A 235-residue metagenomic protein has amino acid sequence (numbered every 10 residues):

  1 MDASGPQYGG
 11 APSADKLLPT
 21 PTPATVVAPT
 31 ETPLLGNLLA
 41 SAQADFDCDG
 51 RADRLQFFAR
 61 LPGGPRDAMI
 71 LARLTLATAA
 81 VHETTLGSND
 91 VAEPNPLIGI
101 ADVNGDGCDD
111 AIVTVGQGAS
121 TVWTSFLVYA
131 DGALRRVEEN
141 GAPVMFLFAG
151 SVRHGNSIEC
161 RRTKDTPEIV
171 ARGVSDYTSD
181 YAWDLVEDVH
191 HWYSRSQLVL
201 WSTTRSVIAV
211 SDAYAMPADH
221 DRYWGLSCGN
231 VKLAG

Functional and structural regions predicted by a protein language model:
M1-A11, P29, L34-A40, G132-G235: Acidic, small-residue rich beta-repeat scaffolds with periodic aromatic anchors
M1-N95, D212-G235: Terminal domain-start segments
L39-F46, E93-G105, H154-D165: Beta-propeller blade termini
C48, L61-G63, A79-V81, G105 (+3 more regions): Generic "edge-of-domain/loop-turn" microfeature
C48-F58, V103-V115, T163-R172: Acidic/hydrophobic-patterned starts of short beta strands in beta-sheet-rich repeat architectures
G64-L71, A119-F126, Y177-H191: Structural motif
T75-A77, T114-G116, Y193: A generic structural motif
A101-N104, D110-N140: Long, charged/polar, surface-exposed segments that mediate recognition or autoinhibition
